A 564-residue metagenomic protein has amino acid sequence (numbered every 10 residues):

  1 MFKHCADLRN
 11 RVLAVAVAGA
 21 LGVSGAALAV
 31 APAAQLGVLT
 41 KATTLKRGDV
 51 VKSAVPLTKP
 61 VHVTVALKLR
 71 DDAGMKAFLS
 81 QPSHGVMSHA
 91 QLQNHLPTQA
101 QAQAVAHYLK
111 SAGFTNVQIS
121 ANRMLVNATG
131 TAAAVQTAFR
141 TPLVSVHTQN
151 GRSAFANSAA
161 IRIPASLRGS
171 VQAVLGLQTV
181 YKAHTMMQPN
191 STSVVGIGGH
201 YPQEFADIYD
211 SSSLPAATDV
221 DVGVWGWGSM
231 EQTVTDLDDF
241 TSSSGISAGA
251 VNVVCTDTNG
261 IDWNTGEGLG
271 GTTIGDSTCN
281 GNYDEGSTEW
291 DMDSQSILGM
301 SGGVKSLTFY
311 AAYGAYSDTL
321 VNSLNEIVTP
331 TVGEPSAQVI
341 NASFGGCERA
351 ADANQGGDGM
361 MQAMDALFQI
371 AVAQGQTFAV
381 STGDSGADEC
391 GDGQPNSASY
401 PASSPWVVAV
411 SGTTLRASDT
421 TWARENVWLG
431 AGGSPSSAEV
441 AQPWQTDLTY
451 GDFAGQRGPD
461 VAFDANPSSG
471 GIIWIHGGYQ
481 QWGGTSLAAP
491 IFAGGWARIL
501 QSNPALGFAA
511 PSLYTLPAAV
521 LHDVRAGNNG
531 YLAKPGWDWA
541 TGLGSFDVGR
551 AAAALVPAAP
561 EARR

Functional and structural regions predicted by a protein language model:
F2-A14: Bacterial N-terminal signal peptides that target proteins for export
L13-A26: Hydrophobic helical h-region of N-terminal Sec-dependent signal peptides in bacterial secretory/periplasmic proteins
V23-G25, T420, D464, A493 (+1 more regions): N-terminal low-complexity, intrinsically disordered patches enriched in charged
V30-Q118, N122, N127, A132-V410 (+6 more regions): Substrate-binding/charge-relay-adjacent region of secreted/lumenal peptidase catalytic domains
S247, S418, P517-A518: Short acidic-glycine loop/turn motifs at beta-strand connectors
P405, A409-V440: Polar, glycine-rich mid-to-C-terminal structural blocks that act as macromolecule-binding/assembly scaffolds
A493-L543, A559-P560: An often Trp-containing, charged/polar helix-loop segment at the C-terminal end of enzyme catalytic cores
A562-R564: Short, solvent-exposed mixed-charge patches
